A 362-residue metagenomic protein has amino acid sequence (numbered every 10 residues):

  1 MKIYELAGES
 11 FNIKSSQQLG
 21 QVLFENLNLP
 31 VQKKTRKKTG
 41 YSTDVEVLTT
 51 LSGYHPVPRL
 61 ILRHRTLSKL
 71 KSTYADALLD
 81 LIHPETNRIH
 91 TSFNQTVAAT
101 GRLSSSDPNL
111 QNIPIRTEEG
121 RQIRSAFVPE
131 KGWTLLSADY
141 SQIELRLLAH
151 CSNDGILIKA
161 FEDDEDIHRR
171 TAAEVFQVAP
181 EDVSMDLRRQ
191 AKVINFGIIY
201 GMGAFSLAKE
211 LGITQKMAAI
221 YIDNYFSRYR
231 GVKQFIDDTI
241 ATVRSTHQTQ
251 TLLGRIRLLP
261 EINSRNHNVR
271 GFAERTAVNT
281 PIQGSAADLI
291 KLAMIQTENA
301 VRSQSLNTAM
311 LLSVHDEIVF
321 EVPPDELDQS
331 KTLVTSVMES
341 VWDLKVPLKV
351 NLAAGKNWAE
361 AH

Functional and structural regions predicted by a protein language model:
M1, E5-P56, S227-R275, N279 (+1 more regions): C-terminal polymerase-core module
M1-R116, T134, S141-E144, A204 (+4 more regions): Conserved "right-hand" nucleotidyltransferase catalytic core of DNA-directed polymerases
M1-S10, S152-F161, T308: Mixed-charge, glycine-rich, non-catalytic linkers/tails in nucleic-acid processing enzymes
E9-S16, Y41, F161-E165, S184 (+3 more regions): Conserved phosphate/pyrophosphate-binding and hydrolysis machinery centered on Walker-type P-loop NTPases, extending
N12-K14, A309-V314: Short beta-strand
H83, H90-T91, Q95-A98, A173-L306 (+3 more regions): Conserved catalytic core of nucleic-acid polymerases
Q95-A179: Function-dense linear segments that define catalytic or interfacial modules in macromolecule-processing proteins
E317-V322: Short beta-strand->loop micro-motif that forms the acidic, two-metal-ion catalytic signature in nucleotide-processing
